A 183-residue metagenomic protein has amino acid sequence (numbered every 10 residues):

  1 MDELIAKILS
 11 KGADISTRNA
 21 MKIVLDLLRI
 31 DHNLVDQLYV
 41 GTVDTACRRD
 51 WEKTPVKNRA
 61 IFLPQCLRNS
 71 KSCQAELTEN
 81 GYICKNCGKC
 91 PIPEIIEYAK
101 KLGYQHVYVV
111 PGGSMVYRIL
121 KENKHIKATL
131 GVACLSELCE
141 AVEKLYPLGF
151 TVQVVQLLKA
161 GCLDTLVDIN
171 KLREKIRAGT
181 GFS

Functional and structural regions predicted by a protein language model:
M1-Q65: Electropositive, gly/pro-rich neighborhoods at or near active sites that engage anionic ligands
G41, L63-P64, Y108-G113, L130-L135: Short His-Asn-centered micro-motif
E52-Q105: Redox- and metal-dependent alpha/beta enzyme cores, enriched for Fe-S-associated oxidoreductases and cofactor-handling
E94, G112-E122, E137-L138: A short, acidic, amphipathic alpha-helical segment used as a generic capping/interface helix at domain edges
A99-Y104, L120-A128: Short, surface-exposed connector motifs at secondary-structure boundaries
G103, L148-F150: Short, structured coil segments at secondary-structure junctions
C139-Y146: Short Gly/Thr/Asp-enriched flexible loops that form oxyanion-binding sites at enzyme active sites
T151-S183: Ser/Thr/Gly-rich flexible loops in soluble cytosolic domains mediating phosphotransfer, phosphorylation
